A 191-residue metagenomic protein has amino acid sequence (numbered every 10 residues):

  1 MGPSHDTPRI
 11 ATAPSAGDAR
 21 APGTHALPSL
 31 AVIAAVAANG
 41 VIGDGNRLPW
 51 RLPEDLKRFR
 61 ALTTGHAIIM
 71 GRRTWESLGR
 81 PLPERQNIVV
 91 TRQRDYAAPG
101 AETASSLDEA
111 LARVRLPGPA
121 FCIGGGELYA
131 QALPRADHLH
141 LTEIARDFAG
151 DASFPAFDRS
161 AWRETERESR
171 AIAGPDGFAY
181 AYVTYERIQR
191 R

Functional and structural regions predicted by a protein language model:
G2-L27: Intrinsically disordered, low-complexity terminal tails and inter-domain linkers enriched for S/T/G/P/D/E
L27-S29, I33-R191: Flexible, gly/pro- and Lys/Arg-enriched active-site loops
